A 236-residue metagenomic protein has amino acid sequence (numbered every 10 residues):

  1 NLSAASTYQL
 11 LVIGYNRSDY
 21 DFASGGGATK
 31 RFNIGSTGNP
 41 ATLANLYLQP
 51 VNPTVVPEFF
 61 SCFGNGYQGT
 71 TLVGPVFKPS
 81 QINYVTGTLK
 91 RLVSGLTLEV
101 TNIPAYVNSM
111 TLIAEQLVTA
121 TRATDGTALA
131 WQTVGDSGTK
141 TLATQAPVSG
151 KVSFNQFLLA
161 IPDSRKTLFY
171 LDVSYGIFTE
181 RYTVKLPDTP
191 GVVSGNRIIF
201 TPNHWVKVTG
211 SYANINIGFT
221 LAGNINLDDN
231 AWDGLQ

Functional and structural regions predicted by a protein language model:
N1-G26, Y106-R197, D229-Q236: Tryptophan-paired
N1-L92: Short, low-hydrophobicity acidic/polar segments
S6-Y8, N83, L92-S94, N108 (+5 more regions): Residues at beta-strand starts and edge strands
A41-Y47, P190-S211: Low-complexity, Pro/Ser/Thr- and charge-rich linker/hinge segments at domain boundaries
K78, L89, I103, A160-P162: Sterically constrained small-residue positions within well-ordered secondary structures of folded domains
Y84, G95-T97, S153-F154: Intrinsic-disorder/low-complexity, polar/charged segments enriched in Ser/Thr/Lys/Arg/Asp/Glu/Gln
L89-T101: A short, Gly/Thr-enriched small/hydrophobic beta-strand-prone motif that recurs across taxa
I199-Q236: Hydrophobic, glycine-enriched assembly/anchoring segments
